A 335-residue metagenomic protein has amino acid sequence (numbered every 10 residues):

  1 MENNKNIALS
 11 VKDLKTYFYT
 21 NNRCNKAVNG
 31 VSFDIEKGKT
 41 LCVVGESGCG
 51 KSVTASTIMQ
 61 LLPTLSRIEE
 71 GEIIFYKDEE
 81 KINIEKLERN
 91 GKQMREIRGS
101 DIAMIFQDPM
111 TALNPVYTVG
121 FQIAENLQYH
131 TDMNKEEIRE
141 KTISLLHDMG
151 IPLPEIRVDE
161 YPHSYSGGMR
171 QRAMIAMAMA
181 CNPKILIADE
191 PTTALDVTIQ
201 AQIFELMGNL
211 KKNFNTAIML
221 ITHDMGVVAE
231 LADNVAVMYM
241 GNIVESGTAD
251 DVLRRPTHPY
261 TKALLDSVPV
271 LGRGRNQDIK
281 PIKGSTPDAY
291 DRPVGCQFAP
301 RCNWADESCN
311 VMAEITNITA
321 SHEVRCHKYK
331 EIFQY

Functional and structural regions predicted by a protein language model:
E72-E96: ABC ATPase NBD Q-loop/coupling interface
K81-I82, T248-Y335: Charged, flexible cofactor/metal-binding loops and thiol motifs
E136-I151, V158-D159, R254, K262-D266: ABC ATPase nucleotide-binding domain helical subdomain, centered on the C-loop/LSGGQ "ABC signature"
E160-Y165, M169: Conserved ABC ATPase signature
A180-K184: A short, proline-enriched helix->beta-strand linker immediately N-terminal to the Walker B motif in ABC-type P-loop
I187-P191, L195-Q277: P-loop NTP-binding/switch modules centered on Walker-like glycine-rich loops
